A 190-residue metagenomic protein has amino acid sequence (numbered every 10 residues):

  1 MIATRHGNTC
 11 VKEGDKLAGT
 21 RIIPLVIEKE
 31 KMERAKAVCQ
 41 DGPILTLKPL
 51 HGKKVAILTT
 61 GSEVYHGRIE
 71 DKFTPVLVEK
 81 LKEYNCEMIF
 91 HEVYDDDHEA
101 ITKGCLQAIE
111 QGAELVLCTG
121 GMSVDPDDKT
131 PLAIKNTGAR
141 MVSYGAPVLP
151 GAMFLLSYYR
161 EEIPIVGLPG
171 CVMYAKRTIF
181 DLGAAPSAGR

Functional and structural regions predicted by a protein language model:
M1-M88: Short, glycine/charged-enriched hinge/interface segments at domain edges or termini
S62, K72, I89-R190: Short glycine/threonine-rich loop/turn motifs
